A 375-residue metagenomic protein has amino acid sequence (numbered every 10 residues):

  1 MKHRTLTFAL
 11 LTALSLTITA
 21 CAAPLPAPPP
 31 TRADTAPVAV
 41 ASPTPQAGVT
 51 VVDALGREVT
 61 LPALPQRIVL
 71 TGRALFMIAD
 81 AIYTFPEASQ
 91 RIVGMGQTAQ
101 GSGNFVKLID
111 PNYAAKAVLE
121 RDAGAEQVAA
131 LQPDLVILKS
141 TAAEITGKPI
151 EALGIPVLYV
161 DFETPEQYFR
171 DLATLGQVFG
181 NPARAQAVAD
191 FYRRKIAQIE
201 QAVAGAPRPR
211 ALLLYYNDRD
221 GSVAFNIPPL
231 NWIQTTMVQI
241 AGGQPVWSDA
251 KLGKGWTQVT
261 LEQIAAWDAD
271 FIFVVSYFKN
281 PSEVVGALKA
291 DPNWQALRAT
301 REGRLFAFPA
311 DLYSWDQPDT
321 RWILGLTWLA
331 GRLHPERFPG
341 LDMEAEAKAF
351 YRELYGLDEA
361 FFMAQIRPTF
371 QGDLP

Functional and structural regions predicted by a protein language model:
M1-L10: Bacterial N-terminal signal peptides that target proteins for export
A9-T19: Bacterial N-terminal signal peptides
C21-D80, A183-Y216, F338-P375: Bacterial Sec-exported substrate-binding components of ABC uptake systems
A54, A114-E126, E163, K251-L261: Short helix-initiation/N-cap motifs at beta->coil->alpha
L70-A129, L135-T141, V246: A short, structured surface patch at a secondary-structure boundary
Q100-G103, A143-G147, D161-L172, A206-T236: Extracytoplasmic ligand-binding site segments that recognize negatively charged/polar headgroups
L172-Q177, V203, N280-P375: Structured C-terminal subdomain patch of bacterial secreted/periplasmic proteins
F225-G255: Alpha-helical, coiled-coil/dimerization segments enriched in small aliphatic residues
